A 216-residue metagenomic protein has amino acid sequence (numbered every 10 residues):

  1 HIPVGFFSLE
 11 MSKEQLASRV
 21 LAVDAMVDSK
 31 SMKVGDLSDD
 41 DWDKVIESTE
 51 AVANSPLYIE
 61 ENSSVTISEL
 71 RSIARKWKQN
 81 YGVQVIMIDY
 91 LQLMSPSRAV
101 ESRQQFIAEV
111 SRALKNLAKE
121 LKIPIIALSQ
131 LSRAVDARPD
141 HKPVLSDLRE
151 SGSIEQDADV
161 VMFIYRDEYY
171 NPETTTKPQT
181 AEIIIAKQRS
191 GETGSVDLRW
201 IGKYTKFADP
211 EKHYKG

Functional and structural regions predicted by a protein language model:
H1-G82, P96, V196: Cytosolic-facing regulatory segments adjacent to core modules
G5, V83-A127: Helical hairpin unit composed of two closely spaced alpha helices linked by a short loop
L9, L37, Y90-L91, Q130-L131 (+1 more regions): Short, ordered loop/turn segments at secondary-structure junctions
E10, I59, D89, I126 (+2 more regions): Residue-level signature of catalytic and energy-coupling elements of molecular machines, predominantly ATP/GTP-dependent
Q15, Q92, Q104-Q105, Q130 (+2 more regions): Glutamine-centric residue-chemistry signal
Q15, S48, E61, M87-L91 (+3 more regions): Conserved phosphate-chemistry cores used by DNA topoisomerases
Q15-L16, L93-S97, A134-A137: Short acidic/His/Gly/Ser-rich catalytic and metal-binding motifs that mark active-site loops of diverse hydrolases
M32, D40, T66-V83, R112-L121 (+1 more regions): C-terminal regions of RecA-like/P-loop NTPase motor modules
